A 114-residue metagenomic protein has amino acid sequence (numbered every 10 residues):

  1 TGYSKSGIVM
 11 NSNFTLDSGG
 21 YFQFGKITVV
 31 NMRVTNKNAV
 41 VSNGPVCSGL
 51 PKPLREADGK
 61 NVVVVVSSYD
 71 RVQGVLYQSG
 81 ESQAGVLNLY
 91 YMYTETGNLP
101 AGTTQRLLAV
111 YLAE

Functional and structural regions predicted by a protein language model:
T1-S42, V46: Extracellular receptor-binding modules and their adjoining Ser/Thr/Gly/Asp/Asn-rich linkers
T15-S18, T35-G49, R55-E114: Extracellular jelly-roll beta-sandwich "head" domains, especially the C-terminal globular C1q domain
